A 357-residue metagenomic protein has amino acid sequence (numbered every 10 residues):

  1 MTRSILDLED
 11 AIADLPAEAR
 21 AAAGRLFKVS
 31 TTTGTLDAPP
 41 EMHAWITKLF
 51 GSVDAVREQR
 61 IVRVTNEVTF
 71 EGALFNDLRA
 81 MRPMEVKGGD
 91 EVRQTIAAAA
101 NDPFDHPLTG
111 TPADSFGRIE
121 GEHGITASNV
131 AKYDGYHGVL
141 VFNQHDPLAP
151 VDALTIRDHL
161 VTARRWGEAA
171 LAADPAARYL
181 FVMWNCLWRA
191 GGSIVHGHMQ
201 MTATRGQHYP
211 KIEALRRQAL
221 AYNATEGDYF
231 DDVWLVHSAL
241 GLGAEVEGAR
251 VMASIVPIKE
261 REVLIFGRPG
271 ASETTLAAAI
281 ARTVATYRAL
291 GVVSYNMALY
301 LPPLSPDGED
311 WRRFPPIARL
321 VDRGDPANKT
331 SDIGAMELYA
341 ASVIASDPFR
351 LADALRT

Functional and structural regions predicted by a protein language model:
M1-L154, V161-I194, T202-T275, V284-T357: Active-site microenvironments that recognize anionic phosphate/pyrophosphate groups
H198: Catalytic-core segment of enzymes that process non-peptidic bonds
